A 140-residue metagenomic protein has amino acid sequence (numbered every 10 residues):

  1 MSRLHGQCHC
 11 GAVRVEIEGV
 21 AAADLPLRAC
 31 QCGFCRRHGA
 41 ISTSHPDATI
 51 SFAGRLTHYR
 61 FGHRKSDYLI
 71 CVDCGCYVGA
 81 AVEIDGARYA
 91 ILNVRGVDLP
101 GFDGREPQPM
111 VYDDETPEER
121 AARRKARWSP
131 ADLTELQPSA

Functional and structural regions predicted by a protein language model:
M1-Q7, A12-A140: A short Gly-Trp-Pro
